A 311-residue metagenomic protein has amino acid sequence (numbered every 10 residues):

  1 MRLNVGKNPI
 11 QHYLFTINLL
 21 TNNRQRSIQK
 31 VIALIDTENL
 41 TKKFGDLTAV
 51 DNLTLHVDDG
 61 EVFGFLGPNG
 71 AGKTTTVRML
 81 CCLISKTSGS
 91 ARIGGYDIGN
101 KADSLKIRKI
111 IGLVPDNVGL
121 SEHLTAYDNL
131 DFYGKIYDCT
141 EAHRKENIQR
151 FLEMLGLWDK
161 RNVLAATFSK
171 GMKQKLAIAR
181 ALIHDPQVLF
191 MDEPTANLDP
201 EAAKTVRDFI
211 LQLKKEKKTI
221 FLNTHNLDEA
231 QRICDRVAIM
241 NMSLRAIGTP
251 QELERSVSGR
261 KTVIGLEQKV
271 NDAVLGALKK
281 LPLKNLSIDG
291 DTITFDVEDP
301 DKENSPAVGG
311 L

Functional and structural regions predicted by a protein language model:
G6-T41: ABC-family P-loop ATPase nucleotide-binding domain
K30, T48-V50, R150, V257-G259 (+1 more regions): Short, solvent-exposed coil/turn segments
A33-T37, K42-N241, A246: ABC transporter nucleotide-binding domains
R207-D299: ABC transporter nucleotide-binding domain
P300-L311: C-terminal coupling/interaction segments
